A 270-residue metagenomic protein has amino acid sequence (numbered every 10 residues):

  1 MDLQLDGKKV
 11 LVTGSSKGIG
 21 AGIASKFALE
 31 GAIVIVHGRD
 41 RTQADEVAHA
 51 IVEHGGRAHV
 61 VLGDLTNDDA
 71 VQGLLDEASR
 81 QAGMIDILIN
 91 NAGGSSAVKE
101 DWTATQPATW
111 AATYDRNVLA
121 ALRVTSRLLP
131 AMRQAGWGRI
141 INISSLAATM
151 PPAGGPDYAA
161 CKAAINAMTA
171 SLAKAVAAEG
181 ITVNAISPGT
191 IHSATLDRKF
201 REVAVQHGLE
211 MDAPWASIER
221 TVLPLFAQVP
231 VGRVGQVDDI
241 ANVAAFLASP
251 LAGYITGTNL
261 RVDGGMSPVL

Functional and structural regions predicted by a protein language model:
S16-G18, D40: Conserved glycine-rich cofactor-binding loop
Q72, S95-A111, Q134, G154-D157 (+2 more regions): Conserved mid-core segment of classical short-chain dehydrogenase/reductases
K99, M150, A244-A245, L251 (+1 more regions): Short C-terminal tail/terminal secondary-structure segment of NAD(P)H-dependent dehydrogenase/reductase domains
T103-L122, W137, I141, I165: Catalytic Tyr-X3-Lys loop
T125, C161: Active-site helix of classical SDR
P130, K174-A175, G253: Alpha-helical segment proximal to the catalytic Tyr-Lys
S145: Residue(s) in the substrate-gating loop at a strand-loop-helix junction that position the organic substrate next
A177, T182, I255-G257: Short, small/polar-rich loop/turn modules that mediate ligand/substrate recognition or access, typified
